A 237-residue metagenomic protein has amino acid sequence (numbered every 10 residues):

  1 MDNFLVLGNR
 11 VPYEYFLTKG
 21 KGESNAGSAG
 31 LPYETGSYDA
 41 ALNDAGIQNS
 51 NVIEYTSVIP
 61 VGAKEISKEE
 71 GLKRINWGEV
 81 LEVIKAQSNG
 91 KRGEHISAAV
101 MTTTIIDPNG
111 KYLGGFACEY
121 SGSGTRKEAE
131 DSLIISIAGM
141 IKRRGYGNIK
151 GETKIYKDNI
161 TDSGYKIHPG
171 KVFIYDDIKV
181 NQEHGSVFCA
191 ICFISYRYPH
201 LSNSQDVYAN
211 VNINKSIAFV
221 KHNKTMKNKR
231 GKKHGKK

Functional and structural regions predicted by a protein language model:
M1-K237: Helix-coil modules at protein/domain termini and other flexible surface or pore-lining loops, especially C-terminal
